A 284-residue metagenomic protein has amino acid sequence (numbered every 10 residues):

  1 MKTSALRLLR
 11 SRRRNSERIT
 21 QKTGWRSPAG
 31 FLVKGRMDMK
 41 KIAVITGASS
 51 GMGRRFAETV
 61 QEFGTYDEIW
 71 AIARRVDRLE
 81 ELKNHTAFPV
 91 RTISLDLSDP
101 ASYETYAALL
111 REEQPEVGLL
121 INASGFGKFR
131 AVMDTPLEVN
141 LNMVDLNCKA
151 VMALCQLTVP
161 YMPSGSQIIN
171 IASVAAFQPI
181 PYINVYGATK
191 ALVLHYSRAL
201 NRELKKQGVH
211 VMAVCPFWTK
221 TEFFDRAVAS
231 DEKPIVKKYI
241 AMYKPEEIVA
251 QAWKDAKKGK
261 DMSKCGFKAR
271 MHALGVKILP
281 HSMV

Functional and structural regions predicted by a protein language model:
S49-S50: Conserved glycine-rich cofactor-binding loop
T65-E81: Conserved glycine-rich Rossmann-like NAD(P)H-binding loop of the short-chain dehydrogenase/reductase
A123-K128: Conserved NAD(P)H cofactor-binding loop of Rossmann-fold oxidoreductase domains
A131-M133, V139-V144: Substrate-binding pocket helix/loop in short-chain dehydrogenase/reductase
C155, T189: Active-site helix of classical SDR
S173: Residue(s) in the substrate-gating loop at a strand-loop-helix junction that position the organic substrate next
K206-F267: SDR active-site lid
